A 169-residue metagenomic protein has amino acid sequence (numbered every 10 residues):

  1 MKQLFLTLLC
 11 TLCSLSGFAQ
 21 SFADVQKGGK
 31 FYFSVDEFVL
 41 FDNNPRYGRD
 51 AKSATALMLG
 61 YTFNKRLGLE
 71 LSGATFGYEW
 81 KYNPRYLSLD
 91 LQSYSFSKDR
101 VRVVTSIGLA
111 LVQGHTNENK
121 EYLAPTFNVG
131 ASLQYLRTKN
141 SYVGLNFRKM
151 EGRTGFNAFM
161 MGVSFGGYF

Functional and structural regions predicted by a protein language model:
M1-A23: Bacterial Sec-dependent N-terminal signal peptides
A19-R66, G73-T75, G166-Y168: Short glycine/proline- and aromatic-enriched beta-strand/turn motifs that initiate or cap beta-hairpins
F22, N43-G48, F76-Y82, T116-E121 (+1 more regions): Outer-membrane beta-barrel domain signature
K30, K52-A54, P84-S88, A124-N128 (+1 more regions): Transmembrane beta-barrel architecture of outer-membrane proteins
F38-D42, V112-H115, N146-R148: Extracytoplasmic loops and strand-loop junctions of Gram-negative outer membrane beta-barrel proteins
M58-F127, Y135-S141, G167-F169: Gram-negative (and chloroplast) outer-membrane scaffold detector with strong preference for beta-barrel transmembrane
T75, S132-F169: Predominantly the C-terminal beta-signal and adjacent terminal strand-loop region of outer-membrane beta-barrel
